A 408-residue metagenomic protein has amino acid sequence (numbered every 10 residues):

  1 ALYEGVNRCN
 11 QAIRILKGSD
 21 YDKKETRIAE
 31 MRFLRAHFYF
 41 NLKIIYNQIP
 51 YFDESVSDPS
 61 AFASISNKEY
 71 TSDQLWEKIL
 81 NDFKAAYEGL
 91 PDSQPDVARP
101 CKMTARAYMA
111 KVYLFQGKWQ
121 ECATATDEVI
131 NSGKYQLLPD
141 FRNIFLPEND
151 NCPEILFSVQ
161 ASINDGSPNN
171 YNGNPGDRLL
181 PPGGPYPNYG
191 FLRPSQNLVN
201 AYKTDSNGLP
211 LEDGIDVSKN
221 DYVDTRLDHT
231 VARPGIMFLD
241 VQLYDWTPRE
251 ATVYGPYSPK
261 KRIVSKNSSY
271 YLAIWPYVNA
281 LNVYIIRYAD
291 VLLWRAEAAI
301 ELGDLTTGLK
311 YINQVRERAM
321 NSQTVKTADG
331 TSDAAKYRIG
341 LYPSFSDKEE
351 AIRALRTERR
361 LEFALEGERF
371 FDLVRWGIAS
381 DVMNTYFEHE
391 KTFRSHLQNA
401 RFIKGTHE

Functional and structural regions predicted by a protein language model:
A1-G5, K78, E88, L146-T204 (+4 more regions): Long, intrinsically disordered, low-complexity segments
A1-Y46, S66-E77, F83-V97, D216-D221 (+5 more regions): Conserved, well-structured interaction surfaces
N41, I45-Q48, F115, W294 (+2 more regions): Alpha-helix C-terminal capping/termination sites
K84-Y87, R99-E250, D381-H389: An aromatic- and glycine-enriched ligand-binding surface/loop that stacks and positions planar moieties
T225-R318: C-terminal substrate/ligand-recognition segments
